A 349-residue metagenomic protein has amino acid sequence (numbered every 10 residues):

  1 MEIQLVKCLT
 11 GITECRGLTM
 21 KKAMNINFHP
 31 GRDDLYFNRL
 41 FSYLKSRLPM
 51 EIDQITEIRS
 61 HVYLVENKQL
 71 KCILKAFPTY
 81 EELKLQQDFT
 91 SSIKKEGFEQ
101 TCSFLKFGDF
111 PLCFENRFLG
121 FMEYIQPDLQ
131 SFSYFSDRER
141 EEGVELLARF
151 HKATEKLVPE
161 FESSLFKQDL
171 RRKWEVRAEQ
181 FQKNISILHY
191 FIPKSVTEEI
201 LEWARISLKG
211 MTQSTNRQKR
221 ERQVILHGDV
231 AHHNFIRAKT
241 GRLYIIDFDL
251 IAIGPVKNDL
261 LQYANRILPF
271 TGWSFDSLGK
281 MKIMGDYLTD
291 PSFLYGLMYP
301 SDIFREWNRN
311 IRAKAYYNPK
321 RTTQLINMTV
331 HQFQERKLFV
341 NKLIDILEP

Functional and structural regions predicted by a protein language model:
M1-D109: Conserved NTP-binding catalytic cores of kinases and kinase-like/nucleotidyltransferase enzymes across multiple kinase
C8, A315-P349: C-terminal non-catalytic accessory extensions
R59-Q69, I73, L208-N258: Active-site acidic catalytic loop and adjacent metal/ATP-binding pocket of ATP-dependent phosphoryl transfer enzymes
L70-V158: ATP-binding pocket architecture of kinase catalytic cores
L119-S133, E179-I187, F304-A315: A glycine-centered beta->alpha junction motif in the catalytic cores of kinase/phosphotransferase enzymes
D137-S195: A cross-family kinase active-site recognition segment
A178-H227, R336-P349: An alpha-helical support segment within catalytic cores of ATP-dependent transferases
N258-A315, Q324-E335: Active-site activation/catalytic loop segments of kinase-like enzymes and analogous catalytic loops in related
